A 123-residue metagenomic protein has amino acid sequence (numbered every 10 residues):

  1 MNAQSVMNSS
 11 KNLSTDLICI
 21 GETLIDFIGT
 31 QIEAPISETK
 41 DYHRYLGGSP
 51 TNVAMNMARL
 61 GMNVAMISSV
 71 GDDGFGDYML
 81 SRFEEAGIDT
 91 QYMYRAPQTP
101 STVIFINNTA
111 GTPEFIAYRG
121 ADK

Functional and structural regions predicted by a protein language model:
M1-P35: Positively charged, low-complexity intrinsically disordered leader regions
F27-T30, L60, A86: Change "in soluble alpha/beta enzymes" to "in soluble alpha/beta proteins
S37-G47: Short pre-catalytic strand/loop immediately N-terminal to key active-site residues, enriched for Gly-Thr
L46-P50, F75: Conserved donor sugar-nucleotide recognition element shared by glycan-biosynthetic enzymes
N52-N63: Alpha-helix C-terminal capping segments
N63-K123: Conserved N-terminal subdomain of the carbohydrate kinase-like
